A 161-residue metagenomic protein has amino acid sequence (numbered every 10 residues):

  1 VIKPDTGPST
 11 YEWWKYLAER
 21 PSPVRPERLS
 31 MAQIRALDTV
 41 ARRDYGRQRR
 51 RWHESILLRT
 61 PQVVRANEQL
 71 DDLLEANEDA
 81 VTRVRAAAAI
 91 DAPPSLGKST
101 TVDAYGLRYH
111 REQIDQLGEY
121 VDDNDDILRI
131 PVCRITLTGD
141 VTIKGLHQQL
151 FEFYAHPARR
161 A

Functional and structural regions predicted by a protein language model:
V1-V84: A short, basic N-terminal segment
P26-R42, A80, D125-R129, V141-Q149 (+1 more regions): Mid-core helix/loop region of P-loop NTP-binding domains shared across ATPases and GTPases
Q69, T101-Y105, G145-F153: Alpha-helical scaffold elements adjacent to nucleotide-binding pockets in ATP/GTP-utilizing enzyme cores
Q69-A76, D103-Q113: Short, well-ordered amphipathic alpha-helices
T82-A104: Walker A/P-loop nucleotide-binding motif
V84-A88, L128-C133: Residue-level recognition of the N-termini of beta-strands and the immediately preceding loop/turn
R108-V121, H156-R159: Post-Walker A helix-loop "phosphate-sensing" segment adjacent to the P-loop in P-loop NTPases
Y120-D123, V132-V141: A short hydrophobic beta-strand->loop->alpha-helix junction that borders the nucleotide-binding pocket of P-loop NTPases
